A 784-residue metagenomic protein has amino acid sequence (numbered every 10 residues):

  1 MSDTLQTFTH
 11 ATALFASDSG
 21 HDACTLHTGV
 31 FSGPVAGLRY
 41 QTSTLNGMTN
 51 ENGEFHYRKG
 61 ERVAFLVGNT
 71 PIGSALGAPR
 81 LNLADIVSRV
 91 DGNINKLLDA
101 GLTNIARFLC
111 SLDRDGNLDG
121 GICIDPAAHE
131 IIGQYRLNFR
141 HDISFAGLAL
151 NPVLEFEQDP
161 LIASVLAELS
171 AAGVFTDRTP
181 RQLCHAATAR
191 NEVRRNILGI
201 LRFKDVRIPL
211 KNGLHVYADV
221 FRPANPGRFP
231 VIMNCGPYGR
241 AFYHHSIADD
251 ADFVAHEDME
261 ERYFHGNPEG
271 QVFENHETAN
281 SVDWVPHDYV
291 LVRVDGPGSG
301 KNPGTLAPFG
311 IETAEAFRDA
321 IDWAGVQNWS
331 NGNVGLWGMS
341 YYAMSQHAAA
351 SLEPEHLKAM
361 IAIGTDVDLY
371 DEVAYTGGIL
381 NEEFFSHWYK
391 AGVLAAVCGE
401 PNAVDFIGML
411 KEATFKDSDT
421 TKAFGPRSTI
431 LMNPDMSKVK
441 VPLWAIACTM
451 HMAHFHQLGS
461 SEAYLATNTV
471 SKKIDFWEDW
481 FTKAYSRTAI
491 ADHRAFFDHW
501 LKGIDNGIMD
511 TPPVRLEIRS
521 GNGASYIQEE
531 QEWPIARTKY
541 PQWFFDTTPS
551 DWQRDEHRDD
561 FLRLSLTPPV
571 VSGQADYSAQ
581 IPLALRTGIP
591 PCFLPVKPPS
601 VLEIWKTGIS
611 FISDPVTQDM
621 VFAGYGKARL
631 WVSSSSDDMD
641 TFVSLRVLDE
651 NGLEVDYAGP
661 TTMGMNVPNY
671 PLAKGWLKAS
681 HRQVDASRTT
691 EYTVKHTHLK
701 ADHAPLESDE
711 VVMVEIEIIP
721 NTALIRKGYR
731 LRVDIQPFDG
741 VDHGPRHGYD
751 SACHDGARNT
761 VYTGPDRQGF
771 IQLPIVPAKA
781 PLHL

Functional and structural regions predicted by a protein language model:
T7-L198: Feature for extracytoplasmic/surface-facing segments of secreted or surface-associated proteins, emphasizing
L198-G227, V231, V616-Q618: N-terminal cap/lid segment of alpha/beta-hydrolase-fold proteins
G239-G270, E274-P286, A348-K438: Accessory cap/linker subdomain of secreted extracellular hydrolases
H276, P308-Q327: Alpha/beta-hydrolase active-site loop
V285-G300: Conserved alpha/beta-hydrolase
W329-S340: Alpha/beta-hydrolase fold nucleophile elbow
V439, A445-A447: Short beta-strand/loop motif that positions the catalytic acidic residue of the alpha/beta-hydrolase fold
K483-L784: C-terminal, loop-rich substrate-recognition/catalytic regions characterized by aromatic stacking residues
